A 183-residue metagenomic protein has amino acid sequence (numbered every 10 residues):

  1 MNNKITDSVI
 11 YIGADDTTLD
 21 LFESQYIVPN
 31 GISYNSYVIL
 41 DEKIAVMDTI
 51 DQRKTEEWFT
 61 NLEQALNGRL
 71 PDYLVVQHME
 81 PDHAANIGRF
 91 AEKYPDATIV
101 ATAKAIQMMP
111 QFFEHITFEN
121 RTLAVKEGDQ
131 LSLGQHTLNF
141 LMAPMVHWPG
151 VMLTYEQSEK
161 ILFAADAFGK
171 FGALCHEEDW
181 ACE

Functional and structural regions predicted by a protein language model:
N2-Q64, L153-E156, K160-A164: Conserved beta-strand hairpin/beta-sheet module of binuclear metal-dependent hydrolase folds, prominently
N3-D7, V100-V151: Metallo-beta-lactamase
F22-I27, I50-Q52, V76-H78, L138-P144: Short, flexible loop segments at the rims of nucleotide/cofactor-binding pockets, characterized by
E42, R53-V100: Active-site metal-binding motif and surrounding structural segment of the metallo-beta-lactamase
E42-K43, L70-P71, P95-D96, F118-E119 (+3 more regions): Short coil/turn connectors at secondary-structure junctions
M79-A84, I106-M109, H147-P149, G169-G172: Active-site environment of divalent metal-dependent phosphoester hydrolases
R89, Q111-E114, L174-E177: Short acidic, glycine/serine/threonine-rich loops at helix termini
T137-E183: Metallo-beta-lactamase
